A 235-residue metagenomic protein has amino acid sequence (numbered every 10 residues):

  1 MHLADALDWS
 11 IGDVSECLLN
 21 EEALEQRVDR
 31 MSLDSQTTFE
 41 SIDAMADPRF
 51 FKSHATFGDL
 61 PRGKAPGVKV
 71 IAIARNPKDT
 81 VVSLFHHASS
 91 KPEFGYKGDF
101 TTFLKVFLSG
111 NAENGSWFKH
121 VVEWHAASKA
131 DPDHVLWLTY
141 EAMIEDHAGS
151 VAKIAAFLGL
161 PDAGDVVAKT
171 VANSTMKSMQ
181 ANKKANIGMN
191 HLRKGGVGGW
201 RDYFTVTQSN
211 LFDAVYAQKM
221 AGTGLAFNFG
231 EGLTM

Functional and structural regions predicted by a protein language model:
M1-L138, A148, K184-G199, Y203-M235: PAPS-dependent sulfotransferase catalytic domain
H2, K153-F157, N173, V215: Alpha-helical recognition domains of nuclear gene-regulatory proteins
D5-D8, S150-P161: Non-catalytic, well-ordered alpha-helical segments in soluble enzyme domains
G12, G159-K169: Short, surface-exposed acidic
V122, A148-A152, A156, A168 (+2 more regions): Amphipathic alpha-helical interface elements that mediate macromolecular binding in regulatory proteins
M143-D146: Acidic, metal-coordinating catalytic cores used for nucleic-acid/nucleotide bond scission and strand-transfer chemistry
A172-N190: Short acidic/His-enriched helical or mixed secondary-structure segments at domain edges of catalytic enzymes and some
